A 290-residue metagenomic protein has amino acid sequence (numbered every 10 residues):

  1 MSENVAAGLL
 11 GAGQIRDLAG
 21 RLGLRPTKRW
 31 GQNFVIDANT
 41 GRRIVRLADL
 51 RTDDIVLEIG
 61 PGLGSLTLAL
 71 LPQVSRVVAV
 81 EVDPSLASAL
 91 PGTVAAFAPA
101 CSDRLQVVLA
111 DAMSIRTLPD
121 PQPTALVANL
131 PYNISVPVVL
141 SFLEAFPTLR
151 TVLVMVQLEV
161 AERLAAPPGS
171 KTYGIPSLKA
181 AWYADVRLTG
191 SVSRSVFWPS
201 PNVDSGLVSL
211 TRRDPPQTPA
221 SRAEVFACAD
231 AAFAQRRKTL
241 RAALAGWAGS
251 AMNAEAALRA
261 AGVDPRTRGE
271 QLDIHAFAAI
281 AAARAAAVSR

Functional and structural regions predicted by a protein language model:
M1-A231, R259, V263, E270 (+2 more regions): Catalytic cores of RNA-modifying enzymes
R236: Primarily a LysM-type cell-wall glycan-binding module
A245-W247: Short helix-coil junctions and helix-kink-helix linkers
A276: Ca2+-coordinating acidic residues in Ca2+-binding motifs
